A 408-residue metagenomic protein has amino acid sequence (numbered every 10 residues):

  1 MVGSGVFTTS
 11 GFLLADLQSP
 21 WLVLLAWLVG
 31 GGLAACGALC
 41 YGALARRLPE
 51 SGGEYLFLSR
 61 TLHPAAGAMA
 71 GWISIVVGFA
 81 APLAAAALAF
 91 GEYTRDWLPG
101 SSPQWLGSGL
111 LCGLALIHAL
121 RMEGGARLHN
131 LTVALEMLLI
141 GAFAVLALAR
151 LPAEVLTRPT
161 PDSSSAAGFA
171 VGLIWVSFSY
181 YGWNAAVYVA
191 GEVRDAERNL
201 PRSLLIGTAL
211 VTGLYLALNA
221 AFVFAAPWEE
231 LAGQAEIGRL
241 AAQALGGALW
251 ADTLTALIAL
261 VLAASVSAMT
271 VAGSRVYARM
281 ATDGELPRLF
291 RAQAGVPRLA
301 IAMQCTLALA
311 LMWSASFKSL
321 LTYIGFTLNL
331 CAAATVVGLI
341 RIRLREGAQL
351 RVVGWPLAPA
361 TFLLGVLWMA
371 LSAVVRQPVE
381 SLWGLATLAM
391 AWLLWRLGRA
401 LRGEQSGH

Functional and structural regions predicted by a protein language model:
M1-W21, A35, L39, S51 (+3 more regions): Membrane-interface "cap" regions at the ends of multi-pass membrane proteins
L14-Q18, L88-P103, E123-T132, T253-L260 (+2 more regions): Transmembrane helix-loop boundary segments of multi-pass membrane transporters
P20, L24, P99-S102, G109 (+2 more regions): Helix-loop-helix junctions that connect adjacent transmembrane segments in multi-pass membrane transporters
A35-L111, L116-A119, A259-R279, S316-L330: Hydrophobic transmembrane alpha-helices that form the core helical bundles of multi-pass secondary transporters
L56-F57, H63, D96, L205-S267 (+2 more regions): TM-loop-TM module centered on a large, flexible mid-protein loop between adjacent transmembrane helices in multi-pass
G91, P103-L151, S163-S164, L204-L205 (+4 more regions): Membrane-interface loop-to-helix entry segments
L286-Q293, V336-V352: Alpha-helical transmembrane segments
T322, T327, G354-H408: A generic transmembrane alpha-helix motif of multi-pass inner-membrane proteins
